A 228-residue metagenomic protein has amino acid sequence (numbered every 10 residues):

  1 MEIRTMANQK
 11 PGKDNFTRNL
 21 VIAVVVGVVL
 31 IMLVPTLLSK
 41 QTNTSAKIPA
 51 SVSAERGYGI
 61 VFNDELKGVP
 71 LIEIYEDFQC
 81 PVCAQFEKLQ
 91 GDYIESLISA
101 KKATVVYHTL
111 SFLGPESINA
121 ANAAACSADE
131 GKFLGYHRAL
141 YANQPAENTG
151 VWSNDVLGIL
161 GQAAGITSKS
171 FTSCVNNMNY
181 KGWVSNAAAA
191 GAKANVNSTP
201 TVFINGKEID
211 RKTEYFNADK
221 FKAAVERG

Functional and structural regions predicted by a protein language model:
M1-T42, Q162-G228: C-terminal cap of thioredoxin/glutaredoxin-like
K40-S53: Ser/Thr/Pro/Gly-rich low-complexity linker/stalk segments immediately outside membranes or between
S53-P70: A short beta-strand-turn-helix
R56-V61, Q90-D92, A188-A190: A generic local structural motif
G57, V69, A120, S198-T199: A structure-centric signal for secondary-structure junctions around beta-strands
L66, I98-A100, E116, K193-N197: Extracellular/periplasmic catalytic domains that process cell-envelope and extracellular macromolecules
G68, Q90, N119-A123, K132 (+8 more regions): Stable alpha-helical elements in mature extracytoplasmic
E73-Q79, A84-L157, Q162: Structural alpha/beta surface segment adjacent to cysteine/selenocysteine redox centers across thiol/disulfide enzymes
